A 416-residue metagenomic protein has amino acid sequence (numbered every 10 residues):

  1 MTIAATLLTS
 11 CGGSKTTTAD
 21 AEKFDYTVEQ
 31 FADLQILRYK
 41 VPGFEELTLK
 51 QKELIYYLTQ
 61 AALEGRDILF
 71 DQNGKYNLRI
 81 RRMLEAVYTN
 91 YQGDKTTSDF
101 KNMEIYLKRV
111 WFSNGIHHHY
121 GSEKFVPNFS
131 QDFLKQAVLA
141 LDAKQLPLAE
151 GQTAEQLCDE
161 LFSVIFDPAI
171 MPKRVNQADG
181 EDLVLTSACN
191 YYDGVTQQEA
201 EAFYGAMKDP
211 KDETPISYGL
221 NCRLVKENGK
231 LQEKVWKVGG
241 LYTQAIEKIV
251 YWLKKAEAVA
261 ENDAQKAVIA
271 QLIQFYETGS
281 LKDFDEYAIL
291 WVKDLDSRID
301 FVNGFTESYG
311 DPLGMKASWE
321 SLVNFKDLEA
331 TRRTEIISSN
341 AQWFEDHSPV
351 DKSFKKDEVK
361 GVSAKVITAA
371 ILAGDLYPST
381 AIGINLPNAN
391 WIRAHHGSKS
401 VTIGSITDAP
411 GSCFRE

Functional and structural regions predicted by a protein language model:
M1-A4: Sec-dependent N-terminal signal peptides
T6-S10: C-terminal motif of bacterial Sec signal peptides marking the signal peptidase cleavage site
G12-S14: Bacterial signal peptide processing site
A19-M83: N-terminal-proximal low-complexity accessory segments that begin disordered and transition into the first
D33, L69, N73-Y76, T96 (+2 more regions): Intrinsic-disorder-associated interaction segments
L49-K52, T59-E64, E85-T89, A258-E261 (+1 more regions): Sec-exported extracytoplasmic/periplasmic mature domains
L69-F70, K75-K108: Post-signal peptide N-terminal segment of secreted/secretory-pathway proteins
I105-G229, E233-R415: Contiguous, non-catalytic segments that form substrate-binding/exosite surfaces or channel walls
